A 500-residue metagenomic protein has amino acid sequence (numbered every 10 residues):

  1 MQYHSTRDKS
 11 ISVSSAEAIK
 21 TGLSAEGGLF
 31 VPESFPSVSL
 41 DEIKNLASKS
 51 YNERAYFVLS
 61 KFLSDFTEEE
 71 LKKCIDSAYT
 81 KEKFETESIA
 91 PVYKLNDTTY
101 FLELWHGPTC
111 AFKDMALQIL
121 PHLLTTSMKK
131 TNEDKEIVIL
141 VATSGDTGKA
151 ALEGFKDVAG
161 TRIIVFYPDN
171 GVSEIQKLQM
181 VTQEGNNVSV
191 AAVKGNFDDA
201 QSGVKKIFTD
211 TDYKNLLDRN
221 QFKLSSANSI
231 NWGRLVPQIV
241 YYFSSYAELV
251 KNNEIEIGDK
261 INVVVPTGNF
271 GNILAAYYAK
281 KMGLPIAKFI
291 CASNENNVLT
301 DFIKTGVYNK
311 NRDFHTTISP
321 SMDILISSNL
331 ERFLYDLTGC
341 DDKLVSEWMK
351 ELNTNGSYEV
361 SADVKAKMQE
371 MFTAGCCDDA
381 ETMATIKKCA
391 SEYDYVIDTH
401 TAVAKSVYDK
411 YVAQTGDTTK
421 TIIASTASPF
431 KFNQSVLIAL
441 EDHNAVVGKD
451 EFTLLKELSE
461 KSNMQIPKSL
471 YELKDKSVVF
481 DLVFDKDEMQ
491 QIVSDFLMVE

Functional and structural regions predicted by a protein language model:
M1-E500: PLP-dependent amino-acid enzyme catalytic core
